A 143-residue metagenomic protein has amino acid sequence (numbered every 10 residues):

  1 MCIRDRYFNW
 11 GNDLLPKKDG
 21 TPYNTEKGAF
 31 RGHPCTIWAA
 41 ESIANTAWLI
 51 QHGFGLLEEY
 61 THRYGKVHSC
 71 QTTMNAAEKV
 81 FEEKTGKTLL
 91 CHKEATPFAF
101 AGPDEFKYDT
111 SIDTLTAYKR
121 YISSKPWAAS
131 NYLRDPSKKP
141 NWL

Functional and structural regions predicted by a protein language model:
M1-I3: Short, small-residue-biased leader/transition segments that mark boundaries at the very start of proteins
Y7-R63, S69-T73: Amphipathic alpha-helical packing elements
K17-P22, T73-C91: Amphipathic alpha-helical surface "interface" segments used for docking/oligomerization or membrane association within
V80-L143: Aromatic-residue-lined binding/catalytic grooves and analogous aromatic/hydrophobic interfacial grooves in multimeric
